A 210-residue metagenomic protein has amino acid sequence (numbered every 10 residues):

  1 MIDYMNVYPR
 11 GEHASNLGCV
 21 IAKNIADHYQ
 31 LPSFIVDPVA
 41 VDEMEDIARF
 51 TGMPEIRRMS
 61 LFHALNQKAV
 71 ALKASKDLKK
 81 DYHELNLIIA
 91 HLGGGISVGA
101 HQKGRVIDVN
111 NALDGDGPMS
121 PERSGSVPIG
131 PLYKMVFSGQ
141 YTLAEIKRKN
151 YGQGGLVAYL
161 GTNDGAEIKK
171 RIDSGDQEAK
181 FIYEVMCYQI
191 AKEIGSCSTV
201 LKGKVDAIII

Functional and structural regions predicted by a protein language model:
M1-G18, A40-R49: Short beta-strand-loop/turn "lid" adjacent to the catalytic site in phosphate-handling enzymes
I2-M5, R49-P54, K170-E178: Gly-rich Lys/Arg/Thr-decorated short loops/hinges at beta-loop-alpha junctions or inter-strand turns that position
C19-I25, I35, D42, F50 (+4 more regions): Glycine-rich phosphate-binding loop plus the immediately following alpha-helix
H91: Phosphate/pyrophosphate-binding catalytic cores of soluble transferases and nucleic-acid-acting enzymes
R148, G152-G203: Adenine-nucleotide phosphate-binding core of ATP-dependent small-molecule kinases
V205-I210: Glycine-rich phosphate-binding loops at beta-strand->alpha-helix junctions
